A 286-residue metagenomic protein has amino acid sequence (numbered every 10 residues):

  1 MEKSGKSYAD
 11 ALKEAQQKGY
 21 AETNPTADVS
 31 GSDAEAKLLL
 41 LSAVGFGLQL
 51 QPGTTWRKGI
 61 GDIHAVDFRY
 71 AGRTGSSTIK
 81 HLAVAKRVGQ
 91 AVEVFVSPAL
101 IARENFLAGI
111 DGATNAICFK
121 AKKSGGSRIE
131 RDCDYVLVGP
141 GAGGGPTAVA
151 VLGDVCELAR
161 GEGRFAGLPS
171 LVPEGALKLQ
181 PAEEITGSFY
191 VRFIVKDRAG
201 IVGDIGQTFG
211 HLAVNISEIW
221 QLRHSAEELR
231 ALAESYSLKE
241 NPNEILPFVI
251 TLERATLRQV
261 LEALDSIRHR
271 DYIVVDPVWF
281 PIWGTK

Functional and structural regions predicted by a protein language model:
M1-E2, K6-G109, A113-A116, G143: Substrate-binding/catalytic subdomain of NAD(P)-dependent oxidoreductase enzymes
S7-Y8, L12, I63, F68-T78 (+3 more regions): Short secondary-structure transition/capping segments
E14, G19-T23, E93-K196, I201-Q207: Catalytic, metal-anchored helix/loop core of enzyme active sites in primary metabolism
W56, K80-A85, F95-A99, C118-K120 (+5 more regions): Residues in well-ordered beta-strands of folded domains
R73, V88, D111, I129 (+3 more regions): A generic structural signal for short, solvent-exposed coil/turn residues that cap or connect secondary-structure
G75-S77, K86-A91, K122-Y135, R223-L246: Intrinsically disordered, low-complexity coil segments
A150, V155-K286: A conserved regulatory-domain signal marking ACT and ACT-like small-molecule sensing domains and adjacent regulatory
